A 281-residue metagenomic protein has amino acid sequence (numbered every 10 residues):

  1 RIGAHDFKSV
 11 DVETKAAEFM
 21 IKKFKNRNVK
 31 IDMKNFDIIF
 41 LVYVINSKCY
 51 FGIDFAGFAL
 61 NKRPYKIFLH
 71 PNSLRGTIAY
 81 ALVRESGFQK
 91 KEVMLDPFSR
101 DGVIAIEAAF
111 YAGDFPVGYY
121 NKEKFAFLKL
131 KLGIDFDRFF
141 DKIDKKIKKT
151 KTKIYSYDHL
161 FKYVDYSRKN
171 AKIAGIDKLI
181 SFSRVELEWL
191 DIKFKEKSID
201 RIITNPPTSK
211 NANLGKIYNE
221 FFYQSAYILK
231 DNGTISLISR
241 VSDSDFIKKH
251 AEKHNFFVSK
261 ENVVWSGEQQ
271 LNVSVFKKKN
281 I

Functional and structural regions predicted by a protein language model:
R1-G76, V83: Non-catalytic, mostly N-terminal accessory regions of nucleic-acid modification and defense proteins
F58-R63, I67-F68, Q270-N272, K277-I281: Flexible, glycine-/basic-rich loop-and-beta segments that form/coincide with the SAM-dependent methyltransferase
L74-E188: Conserved S-adenosyl-L-methionine
F115, Y119-F139, R201-I202, P207-T234: SAM-dependent methyltransferase catalytic-core segment centered on the flexible catalytic loop and adjoining short
Y157, Y163-D165, A212-K278: Conserved Class I SAM-dependent methyltransferase catalytic core
E188-I203: A short acidic, Gly/Pro-enriched loop at the edge of an enzyme's catalytic core that lines a small-molecule cofactor
